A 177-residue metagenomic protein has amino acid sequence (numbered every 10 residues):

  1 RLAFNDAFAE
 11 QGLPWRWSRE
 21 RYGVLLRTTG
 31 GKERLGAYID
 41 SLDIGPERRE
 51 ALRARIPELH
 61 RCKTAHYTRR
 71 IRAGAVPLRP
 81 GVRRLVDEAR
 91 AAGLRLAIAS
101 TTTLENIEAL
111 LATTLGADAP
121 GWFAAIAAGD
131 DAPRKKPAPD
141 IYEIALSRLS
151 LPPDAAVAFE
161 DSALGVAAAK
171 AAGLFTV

Functional and structural regions predicted by a protein language model:
R1, K32, R83, T103-E105 (+1 more regions): Alpha-helix N-cap/helix-start and coil->helix boundary motif
R1-R21: Active-site neighborhood of HAD-like aspartate-dependent phosphohydrolases
A3, F8, G31, H60-Y67 (+1 more regions): Hydrophobic alpha-helical core bundles mediating ligand binding, dimerization, or RNAP-core interactions
P14, V24-I71, P80: A metal-dependent, Asp-based hydrolase signature
R19-R27, E50-R55, A119-P133: A short, structured active-site edge motif that brings together acidic residues
G30, A54, P77-G81, T102 (+2 more regions): Short beta->alpha linker loops
R53, T68-I98, E108: Short, acidic loop-to-helix structural element flanking the phosphoryl-transfer center in phosphate-processing enzymes
A73, A97, T103-V157, A163-L174: Substrate-recognition "cap/lid" segment bordering the active-site pocket of phosphatases
